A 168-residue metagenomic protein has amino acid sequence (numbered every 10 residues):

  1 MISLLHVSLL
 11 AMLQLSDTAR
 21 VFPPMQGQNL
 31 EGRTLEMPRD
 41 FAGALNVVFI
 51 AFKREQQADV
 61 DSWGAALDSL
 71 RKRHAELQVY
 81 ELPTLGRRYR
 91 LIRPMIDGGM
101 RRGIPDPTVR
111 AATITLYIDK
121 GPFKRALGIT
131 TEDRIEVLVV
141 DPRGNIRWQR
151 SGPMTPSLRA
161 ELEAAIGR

Functional and structural regions predicted by a protein language model:
S3-Q14: Hydrophobic alpha-helical targeting segments used for export or membrane insertion
M25-L45, R54: A short beta-strand-turn-helix
G43-N46, A75-Q78, R134, P142-R143: Loop/turn elements at helix/coil->beta-strand transitions in domains of secreted/extracellular proteins
V47-A51, E81: Structural cue for short, hydrophobic secondary-structure segments
R54-Q56, L85-Y89, G121-F123, N145-I146 (+1 more regions): Solvent-exposed loop/turn segments at secondary-structure junctions within structured extracellular/periplasmic domains
E55-D106: Structural microenvironment flanking redox-active thiols in thiol-disulfide oxidoreductases
R88-D133: Thioredoxin-like thiol-disulfide oxidoreductase module
K124-R125, E132-R168: Thiol-/selenol-based redox modules, centered on thioredoxin-like and closely related oxidoreductase domains
